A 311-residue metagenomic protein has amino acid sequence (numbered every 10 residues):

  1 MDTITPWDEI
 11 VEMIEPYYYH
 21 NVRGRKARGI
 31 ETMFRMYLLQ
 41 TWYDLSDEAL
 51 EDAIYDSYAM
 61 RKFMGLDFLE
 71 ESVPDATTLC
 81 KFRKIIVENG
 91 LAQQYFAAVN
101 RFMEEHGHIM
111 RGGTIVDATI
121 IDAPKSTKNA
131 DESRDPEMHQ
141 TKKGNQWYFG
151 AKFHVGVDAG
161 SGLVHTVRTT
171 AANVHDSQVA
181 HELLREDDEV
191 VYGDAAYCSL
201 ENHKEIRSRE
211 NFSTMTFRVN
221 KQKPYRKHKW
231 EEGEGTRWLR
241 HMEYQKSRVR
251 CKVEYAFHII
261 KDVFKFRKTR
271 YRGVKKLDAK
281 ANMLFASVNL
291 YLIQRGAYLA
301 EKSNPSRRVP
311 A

Functional and structural regions predicted by a protein language model:
M1-L38: Basic, short loop/linker segments at the boundary and entry of helix-turn-helix/winged-helix-like folds
V11-Y19, N100, F257, K261: Amphipathic, well-packed alpha-helical segments that form the structural scaffold of globular domains
R23-I30, R272-A281: Structural motif
I30, E48, D52-Y55, M64-G65 (+5 more regions): Polybasic low-complexity intrinsically disordered regions
M33-Q40, S287-Y291: Short, amphipathic alpha-helical segments that act as regulatory/interfacial helices in nucleotide-processing proteins
E189-V190, A195-A279: Helix-centered, glycine/charged polyanion-binding patches within enzymatic domains that contact phosphate-containing
A297-A311: A short, flexible helix-boundary coil/loop motif
